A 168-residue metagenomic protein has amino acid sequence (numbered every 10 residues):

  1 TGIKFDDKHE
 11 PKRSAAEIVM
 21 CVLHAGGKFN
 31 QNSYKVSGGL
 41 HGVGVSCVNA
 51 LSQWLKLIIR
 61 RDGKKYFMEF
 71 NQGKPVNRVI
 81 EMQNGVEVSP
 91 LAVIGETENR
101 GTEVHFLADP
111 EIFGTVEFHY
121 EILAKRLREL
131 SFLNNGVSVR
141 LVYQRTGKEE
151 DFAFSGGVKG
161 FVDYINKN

Functional and structural regions predicted by a protein language model:
G2-A15, G26-Y164: GHKL-type ATPase core
V19: Acidic, two-metal ion nucleic-acid-processing modules in DNA metabolism proteins
V22-L23: Mobile ATP-lid/nucleotide-binding loop of the nucleotide-binding subdomain
K167-N168: Noncatalytic partner-interaction/assembly domains of nucleic-acid and motor enzyme complexes, especially the accessory
